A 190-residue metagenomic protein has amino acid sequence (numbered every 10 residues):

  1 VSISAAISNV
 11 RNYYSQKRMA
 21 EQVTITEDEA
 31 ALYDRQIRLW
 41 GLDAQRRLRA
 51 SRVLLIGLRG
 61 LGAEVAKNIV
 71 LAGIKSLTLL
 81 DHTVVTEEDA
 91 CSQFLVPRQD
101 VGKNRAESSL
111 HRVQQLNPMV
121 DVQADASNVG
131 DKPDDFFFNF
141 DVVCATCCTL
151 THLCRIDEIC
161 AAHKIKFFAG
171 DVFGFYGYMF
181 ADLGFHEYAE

Functional and structural regions predicted by a protein language model:
V1-E190: Adenine nucleotide-associated cytosolic modules
